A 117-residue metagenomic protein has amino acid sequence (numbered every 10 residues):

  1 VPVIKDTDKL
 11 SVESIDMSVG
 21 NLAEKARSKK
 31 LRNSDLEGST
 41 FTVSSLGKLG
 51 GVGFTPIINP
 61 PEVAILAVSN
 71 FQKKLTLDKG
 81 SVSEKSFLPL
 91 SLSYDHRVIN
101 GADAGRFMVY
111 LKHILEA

Functional and structural regions predicted by a protein language model:
V1-A117: C-terminal catalytic/motor cores of large multi-domain enzyme assemblies
